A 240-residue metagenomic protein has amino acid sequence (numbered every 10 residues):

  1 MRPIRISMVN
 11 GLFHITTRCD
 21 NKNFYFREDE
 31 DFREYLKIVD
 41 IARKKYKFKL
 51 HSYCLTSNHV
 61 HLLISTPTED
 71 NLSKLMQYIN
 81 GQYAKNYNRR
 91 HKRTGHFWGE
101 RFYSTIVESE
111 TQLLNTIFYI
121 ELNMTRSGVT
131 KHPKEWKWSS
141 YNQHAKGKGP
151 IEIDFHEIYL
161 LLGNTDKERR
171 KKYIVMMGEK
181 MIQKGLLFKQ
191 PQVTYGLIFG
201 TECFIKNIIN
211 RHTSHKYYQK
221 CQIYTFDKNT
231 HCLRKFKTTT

Functional and structural regions predicted by a protein language model:
M1-S52, T56, S65-T240: Short Pro-Cys-Gly-centered "Cys-loop" motif that presents a nucleophilic cysteine in a tight turn
H61-L63: N-terminal functional module of multi-domain proteins
